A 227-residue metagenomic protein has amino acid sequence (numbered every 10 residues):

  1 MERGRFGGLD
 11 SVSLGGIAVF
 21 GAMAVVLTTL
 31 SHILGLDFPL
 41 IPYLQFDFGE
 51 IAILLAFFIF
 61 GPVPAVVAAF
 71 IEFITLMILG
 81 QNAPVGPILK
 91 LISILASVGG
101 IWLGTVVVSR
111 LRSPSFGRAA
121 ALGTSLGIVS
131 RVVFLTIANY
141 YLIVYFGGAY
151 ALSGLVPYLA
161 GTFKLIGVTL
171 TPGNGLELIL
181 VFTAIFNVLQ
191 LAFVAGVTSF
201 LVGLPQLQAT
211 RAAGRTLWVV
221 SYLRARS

Functional and structural regions predicted by a protein language model:
M1-S227: Loop-helix junctions at membrane interfaces
